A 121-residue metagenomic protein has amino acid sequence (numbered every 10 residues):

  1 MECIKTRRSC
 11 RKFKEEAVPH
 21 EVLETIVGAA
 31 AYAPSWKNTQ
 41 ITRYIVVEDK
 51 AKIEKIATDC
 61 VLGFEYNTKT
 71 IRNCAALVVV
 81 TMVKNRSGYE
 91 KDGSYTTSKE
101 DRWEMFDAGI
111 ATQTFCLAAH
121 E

Functional and structural regions predicted by a protein language model:
M1-E121: Acidic, surface-exposed loops and disordered segments
